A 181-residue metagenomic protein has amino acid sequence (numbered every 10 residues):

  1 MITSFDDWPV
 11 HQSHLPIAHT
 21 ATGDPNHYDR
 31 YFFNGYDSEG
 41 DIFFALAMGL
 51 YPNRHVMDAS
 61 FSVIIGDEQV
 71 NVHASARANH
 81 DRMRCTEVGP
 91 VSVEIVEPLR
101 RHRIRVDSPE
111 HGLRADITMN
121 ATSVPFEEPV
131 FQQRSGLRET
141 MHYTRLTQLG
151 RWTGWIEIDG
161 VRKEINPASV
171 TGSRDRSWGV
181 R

Functional and structural regions predicted by a protein language model:
M1-R181: Targeting-peptide/extracellular-domain and disordered-appendage signature
